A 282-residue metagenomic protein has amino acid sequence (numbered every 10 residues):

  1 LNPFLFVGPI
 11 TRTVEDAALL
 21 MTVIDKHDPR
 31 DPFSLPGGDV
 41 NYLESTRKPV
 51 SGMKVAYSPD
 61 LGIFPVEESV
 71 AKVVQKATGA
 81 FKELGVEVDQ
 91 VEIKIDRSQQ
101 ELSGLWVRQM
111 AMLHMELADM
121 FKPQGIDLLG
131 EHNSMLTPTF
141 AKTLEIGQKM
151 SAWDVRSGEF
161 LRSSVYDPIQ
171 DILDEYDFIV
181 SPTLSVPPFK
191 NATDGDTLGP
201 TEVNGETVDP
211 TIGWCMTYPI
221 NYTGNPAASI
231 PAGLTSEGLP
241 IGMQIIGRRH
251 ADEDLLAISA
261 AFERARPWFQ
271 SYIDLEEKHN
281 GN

Functional and structural regions predicted by a protein language model:
L1-F64, A71-E87, R156-E159, D167 (+3 more regions): Structural helix-boundary/capping segments
F33-S34, L105-R108, S157, F189-W214: Short, surface-exposed loop/helix-turn segments at secondary-structure junctions that function as lids/hinges flanking
E44-P59, M110-Q170, V186, N191-T193 (+1 more regions): Short helix-loop capping/hinge segments that flank enzyme active sites or metal/cofactor-binding pockets
V66-E67, Q100, F189-A192: Short glycine-/acidic-enriched loop or helix-start segments at secondary-structure transitions that form or flank
E87-K94: General small-molecule cofactor/ligand-binding pocket signal
K94-L105: Acidic helix-start/capping segments at beta-turn-to-alpha-helix junctions
D177: Conserved acidic residues
